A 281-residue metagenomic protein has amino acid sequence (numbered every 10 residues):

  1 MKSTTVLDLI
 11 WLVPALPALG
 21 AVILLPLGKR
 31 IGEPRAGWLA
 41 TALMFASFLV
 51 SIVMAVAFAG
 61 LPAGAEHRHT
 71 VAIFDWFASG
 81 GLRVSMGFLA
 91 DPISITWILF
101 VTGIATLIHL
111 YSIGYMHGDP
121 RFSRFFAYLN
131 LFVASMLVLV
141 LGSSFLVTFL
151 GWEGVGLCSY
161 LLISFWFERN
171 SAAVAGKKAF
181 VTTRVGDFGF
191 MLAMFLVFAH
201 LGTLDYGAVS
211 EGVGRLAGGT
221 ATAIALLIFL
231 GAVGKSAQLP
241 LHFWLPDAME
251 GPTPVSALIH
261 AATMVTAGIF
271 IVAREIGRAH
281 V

Functional and structural regions predicted by a protein language model:
M1-R278: ...captures the hydrophobic TM-helix bundle architecture rather than a specific catalytic motif, and can also fire on
